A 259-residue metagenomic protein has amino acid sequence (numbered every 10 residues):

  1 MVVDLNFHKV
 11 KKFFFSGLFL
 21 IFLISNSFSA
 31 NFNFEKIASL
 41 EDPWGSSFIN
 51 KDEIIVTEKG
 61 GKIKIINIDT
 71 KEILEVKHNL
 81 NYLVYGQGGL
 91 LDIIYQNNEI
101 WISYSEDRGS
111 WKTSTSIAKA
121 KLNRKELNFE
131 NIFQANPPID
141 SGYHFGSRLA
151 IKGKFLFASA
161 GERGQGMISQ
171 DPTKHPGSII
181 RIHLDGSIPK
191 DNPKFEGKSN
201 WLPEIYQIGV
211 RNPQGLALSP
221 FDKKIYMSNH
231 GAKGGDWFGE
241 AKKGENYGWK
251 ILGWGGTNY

Functional and structural regions predicted by a protein language model:
M1-K11: N-terminal secretory signal peptides that target proteins for export/translocation
V2-V3, F19, L184-I188: Short regulatory "switch" loops immediately downstream of catalytic or recognition motifs within protein catalytic
N6-F7, I21, P138: Intrinsically disordered, low-complexity Ser/Thr- and Pro-rich stretches
S16-S25: Bacterial N-terminal signal peptides
F28-G166, G215-G231: Acidic, Gly/Ser/Thr-rich repeat motifs that build Ca2+-stabilized beta-propeller blades
G88-L90, E162-Y259: Beta-propeller domain segments
